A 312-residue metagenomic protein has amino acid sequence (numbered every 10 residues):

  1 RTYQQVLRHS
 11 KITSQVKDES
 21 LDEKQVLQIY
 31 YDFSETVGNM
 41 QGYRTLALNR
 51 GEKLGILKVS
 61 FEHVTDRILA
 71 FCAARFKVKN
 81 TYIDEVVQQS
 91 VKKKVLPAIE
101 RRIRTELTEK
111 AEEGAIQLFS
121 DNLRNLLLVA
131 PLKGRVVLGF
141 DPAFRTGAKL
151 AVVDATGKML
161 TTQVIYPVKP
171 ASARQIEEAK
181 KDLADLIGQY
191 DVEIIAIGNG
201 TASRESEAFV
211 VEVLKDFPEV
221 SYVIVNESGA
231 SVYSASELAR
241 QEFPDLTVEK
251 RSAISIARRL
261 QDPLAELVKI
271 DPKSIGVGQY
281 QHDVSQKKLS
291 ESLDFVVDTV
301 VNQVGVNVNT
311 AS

Functional and structural regions predicted by a protein language model:
R1-G139, A143-D245, A253, Q261: Duplex nucleic acid-engaging cores and interfaces of nucleic-acid transaction enzymes
Q241-S312: Long, highly charged, low-complexity intrinsically disordered interaction regions that mediate electrostatic DNA/RNA
